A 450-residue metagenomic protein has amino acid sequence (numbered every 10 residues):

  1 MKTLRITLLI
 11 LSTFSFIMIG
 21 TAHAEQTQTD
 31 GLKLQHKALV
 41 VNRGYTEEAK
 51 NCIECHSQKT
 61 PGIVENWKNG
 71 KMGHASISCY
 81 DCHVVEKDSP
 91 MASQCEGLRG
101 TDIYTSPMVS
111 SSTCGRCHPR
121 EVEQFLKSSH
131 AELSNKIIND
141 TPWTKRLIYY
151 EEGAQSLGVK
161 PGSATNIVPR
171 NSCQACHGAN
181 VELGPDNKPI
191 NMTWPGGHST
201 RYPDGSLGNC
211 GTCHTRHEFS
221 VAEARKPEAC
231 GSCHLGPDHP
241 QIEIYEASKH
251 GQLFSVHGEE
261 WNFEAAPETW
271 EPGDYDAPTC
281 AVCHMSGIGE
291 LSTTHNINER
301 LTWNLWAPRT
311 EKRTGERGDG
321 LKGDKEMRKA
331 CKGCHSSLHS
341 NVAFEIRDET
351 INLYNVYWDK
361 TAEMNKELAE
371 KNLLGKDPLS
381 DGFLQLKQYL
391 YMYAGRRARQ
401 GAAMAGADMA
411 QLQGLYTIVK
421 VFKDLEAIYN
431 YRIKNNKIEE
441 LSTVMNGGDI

Functional and structural regions predicted by a protein language model:
M1-I6: Positively charged n-region of N-terminal signal peptides that target proteins for export
L8-M18: Bacterial N-terminal signal peptides
H23-I450: Short sequence/structural segments immediately N-terminal
